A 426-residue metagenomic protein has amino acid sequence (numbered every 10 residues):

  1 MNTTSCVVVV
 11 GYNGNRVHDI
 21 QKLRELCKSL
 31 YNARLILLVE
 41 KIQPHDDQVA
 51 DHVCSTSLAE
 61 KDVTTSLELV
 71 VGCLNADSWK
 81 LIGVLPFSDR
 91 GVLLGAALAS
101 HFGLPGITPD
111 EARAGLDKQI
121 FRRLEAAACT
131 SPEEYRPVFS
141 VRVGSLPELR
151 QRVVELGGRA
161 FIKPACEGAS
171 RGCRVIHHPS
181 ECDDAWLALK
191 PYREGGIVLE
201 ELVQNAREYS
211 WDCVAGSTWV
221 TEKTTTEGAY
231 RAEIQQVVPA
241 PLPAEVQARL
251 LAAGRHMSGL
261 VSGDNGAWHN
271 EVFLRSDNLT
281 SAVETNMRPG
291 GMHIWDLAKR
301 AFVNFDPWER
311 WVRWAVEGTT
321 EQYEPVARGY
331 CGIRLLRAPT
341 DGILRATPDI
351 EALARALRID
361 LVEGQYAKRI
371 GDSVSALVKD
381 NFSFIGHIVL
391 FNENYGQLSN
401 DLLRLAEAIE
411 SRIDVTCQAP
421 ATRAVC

Functional and structural regions predicted by a protein language model:
M1-E111, G144, R369-V374, D380-S383 (+1 more regions): ATP-binding N-terminal substructure of ATP-dependent carboxylate-amine bond-forming enzymes
D47, I162-C166, Y230-R231, V378-F384: Short, flexible turn/loop "capping" segments at secondary-structure junctions
D117-V198, Q236-A252, H256, A406: Active-site nucleotide/adenylate-binding loops and adjacent lid/helix of ATP-dependent enzymes
L149-R152, V312-C426: Peripheral (often C-terminal) accessory segments that flank ATP-dependent C-N-forming ligase machineries
E167, V203-A206, S262-G266, V326-R328 (+1 more regions): A short catalytic or substrate-binding loop motif that flags glycine-/basic-rich loops and adjacent residues that bind
C173-H178, C213-A215, R275, L390: Short beta-strand-to-turn element immediately C-terminal to the catalytic PLP-Schiff-base lysine in fold type I
L189-I197, E201-A240, A248-A282, N286-W295 (+3 more regions): Phosphate-binding core of ATP-grasp and ATP-grasp-like enzymes
R300-R310: Gly/Ser/Thr-rich active-site loops/lids in small-molecule metabolic enzymes that frequently grip phosphoryl groups
